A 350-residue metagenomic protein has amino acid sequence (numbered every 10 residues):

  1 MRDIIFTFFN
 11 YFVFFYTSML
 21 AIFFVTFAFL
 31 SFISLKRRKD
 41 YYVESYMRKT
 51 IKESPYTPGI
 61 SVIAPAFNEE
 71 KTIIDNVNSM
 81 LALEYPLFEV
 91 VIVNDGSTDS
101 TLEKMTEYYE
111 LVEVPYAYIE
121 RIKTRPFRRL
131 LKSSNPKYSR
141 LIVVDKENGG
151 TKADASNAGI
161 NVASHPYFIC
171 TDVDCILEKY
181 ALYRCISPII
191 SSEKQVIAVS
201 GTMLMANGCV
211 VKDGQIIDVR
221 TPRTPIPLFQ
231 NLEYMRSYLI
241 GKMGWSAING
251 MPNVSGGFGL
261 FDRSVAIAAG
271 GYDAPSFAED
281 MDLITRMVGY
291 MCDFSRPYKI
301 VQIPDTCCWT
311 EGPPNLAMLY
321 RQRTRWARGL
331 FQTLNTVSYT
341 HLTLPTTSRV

Functional and structural regions predicted by a protein language model:
M1-Y56: N-terminal membrane-anchoring/stem segments of glycan-assembly enzymes
G59-S61, E89, D282: Cell-envelope/extracellular polymer assembly enzymes that use nucleotide-activated donors
N78-L87, L111-V112: Short, acidic, metal-binding catalytic loop of nucleotide-sugar glycosyltransferases
N94-V114, N148: A conserved acidic beta->alpha catalytic loop
V114-D145, T151-N157, N161, H165 (+4 more regions): Long helical/loop segments within the catalytic core of UDP-sugar-dependent glycosyltransferases, especially the large
F168: Short aromatic/hydrophobic "clamp" motif used to bind/position activated sugar donors
D172-I176: The conserved acidic donor/metal-binding loop of glycosyltransferases
T340-T346: Conserved small/polar residues in nucleotide/adenosyl-binding loops
